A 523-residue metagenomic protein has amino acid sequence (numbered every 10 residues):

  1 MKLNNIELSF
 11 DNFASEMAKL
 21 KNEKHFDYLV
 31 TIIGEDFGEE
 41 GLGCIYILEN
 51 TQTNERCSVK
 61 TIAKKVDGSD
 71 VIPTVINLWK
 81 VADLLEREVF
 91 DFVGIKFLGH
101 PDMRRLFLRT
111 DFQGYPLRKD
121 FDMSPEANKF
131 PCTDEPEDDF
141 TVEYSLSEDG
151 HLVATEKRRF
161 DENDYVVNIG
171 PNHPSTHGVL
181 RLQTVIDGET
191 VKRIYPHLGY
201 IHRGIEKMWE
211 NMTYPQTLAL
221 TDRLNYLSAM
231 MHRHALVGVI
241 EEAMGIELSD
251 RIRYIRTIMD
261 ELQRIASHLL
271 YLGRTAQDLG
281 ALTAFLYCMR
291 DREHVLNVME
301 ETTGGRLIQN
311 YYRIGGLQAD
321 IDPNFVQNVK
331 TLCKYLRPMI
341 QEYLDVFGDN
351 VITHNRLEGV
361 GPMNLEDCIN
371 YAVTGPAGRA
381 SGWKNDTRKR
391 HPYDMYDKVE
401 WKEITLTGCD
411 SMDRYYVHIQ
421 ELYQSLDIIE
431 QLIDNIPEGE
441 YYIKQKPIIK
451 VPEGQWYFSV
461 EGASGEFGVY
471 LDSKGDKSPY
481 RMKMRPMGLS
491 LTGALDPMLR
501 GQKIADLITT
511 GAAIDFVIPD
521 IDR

Functional and structural regions predicted by a protein language model:
M1-T190, S267, I352-V360, D367 (+5 more regions): Terminal low-complexity/charged segments
T110, E143-H177, V185-R523: Active-site bordering "gate/hinge" segments that shape substrate access to catalytic or cofactor-binding pockets
